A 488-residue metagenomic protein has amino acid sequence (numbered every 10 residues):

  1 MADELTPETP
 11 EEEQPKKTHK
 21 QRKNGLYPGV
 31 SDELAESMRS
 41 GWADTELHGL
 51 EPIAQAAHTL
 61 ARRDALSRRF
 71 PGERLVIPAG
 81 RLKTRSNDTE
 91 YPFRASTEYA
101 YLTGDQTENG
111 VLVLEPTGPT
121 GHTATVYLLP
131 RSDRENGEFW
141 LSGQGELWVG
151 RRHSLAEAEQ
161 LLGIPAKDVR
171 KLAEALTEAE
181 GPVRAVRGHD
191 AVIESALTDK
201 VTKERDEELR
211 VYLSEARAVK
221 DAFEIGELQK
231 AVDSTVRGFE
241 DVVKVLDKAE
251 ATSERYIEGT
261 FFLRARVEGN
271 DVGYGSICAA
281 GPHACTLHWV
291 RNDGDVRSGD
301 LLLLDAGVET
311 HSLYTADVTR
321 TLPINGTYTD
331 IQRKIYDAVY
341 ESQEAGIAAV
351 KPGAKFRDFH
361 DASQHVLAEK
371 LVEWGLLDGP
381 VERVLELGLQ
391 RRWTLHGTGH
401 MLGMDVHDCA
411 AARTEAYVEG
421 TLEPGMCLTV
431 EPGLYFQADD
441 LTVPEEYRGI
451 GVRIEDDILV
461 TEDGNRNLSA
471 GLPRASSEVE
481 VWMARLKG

Functional and structural regions predicted by a protein language model:
M1-G488: Active-site neighborhoods and metal-handling regions in enzymes and metal-associated proteins
